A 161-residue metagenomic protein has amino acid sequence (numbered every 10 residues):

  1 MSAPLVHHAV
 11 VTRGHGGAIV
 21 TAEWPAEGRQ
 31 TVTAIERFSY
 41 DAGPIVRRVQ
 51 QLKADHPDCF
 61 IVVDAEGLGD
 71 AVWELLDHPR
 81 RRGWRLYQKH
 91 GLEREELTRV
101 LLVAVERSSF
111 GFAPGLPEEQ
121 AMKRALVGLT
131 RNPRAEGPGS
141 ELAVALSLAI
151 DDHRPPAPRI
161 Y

Functional and structural regions predicted by a protein language model:
M1-Y87, E95, R99, S109-Y161: RNase H-like, metal-dependent nuclease domains and their acidic two-metal-ion catalytic environment used
